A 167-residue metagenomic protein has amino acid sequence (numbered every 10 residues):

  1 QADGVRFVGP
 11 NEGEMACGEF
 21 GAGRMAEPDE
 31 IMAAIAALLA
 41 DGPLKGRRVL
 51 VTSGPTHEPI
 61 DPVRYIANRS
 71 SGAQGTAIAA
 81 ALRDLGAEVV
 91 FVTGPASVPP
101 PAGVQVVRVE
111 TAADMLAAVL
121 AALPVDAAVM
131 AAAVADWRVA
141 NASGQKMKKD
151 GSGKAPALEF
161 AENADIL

Functional and structural regions predicted by a protein language model:
Q1-L39: Internal gly/pro-rich beta-alpha loop/helix module that stabilizes soluble enzyme cofactors or their anionic handles
F7-P10, K45, F91-T93, M130-A131: General beta-strand structural signal in soluble alpha/beta enzymes
G13, G54-E58, A132-A140: Short glycine-rich anion-binding loops that position phosphate/pyrophosphate groups of nucleotides and phosphorylated
G21, R64-R69, S152-A155: Short glycine-enriched, charge-decorated loop/helix-capping segments at active-site entrances that position
G23-E30, L44, D61, R69 (+6 more regions): Conserved active-site and cofactor/substrate-binding residues in soluble primary-metabolism enzymes
D41-T111: Glycine-rich phosphate/diphosphate-binding loop of Rossmann-like nucleotide-binding domains
V109-L167: Glycine-rich phosphate-binding loop
